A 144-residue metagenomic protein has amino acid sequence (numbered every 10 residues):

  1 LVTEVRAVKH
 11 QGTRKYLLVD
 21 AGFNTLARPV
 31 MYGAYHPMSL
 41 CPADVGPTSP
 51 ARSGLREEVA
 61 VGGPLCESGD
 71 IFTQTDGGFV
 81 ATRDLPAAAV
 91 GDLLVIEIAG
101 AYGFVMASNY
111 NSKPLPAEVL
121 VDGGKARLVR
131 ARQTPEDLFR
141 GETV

Functional and structural regions predicted by a protein language model:
L1-V144: Charged (often Lys/Glu-rich) extended helix/loop segments that serve as interaction or gating elements
